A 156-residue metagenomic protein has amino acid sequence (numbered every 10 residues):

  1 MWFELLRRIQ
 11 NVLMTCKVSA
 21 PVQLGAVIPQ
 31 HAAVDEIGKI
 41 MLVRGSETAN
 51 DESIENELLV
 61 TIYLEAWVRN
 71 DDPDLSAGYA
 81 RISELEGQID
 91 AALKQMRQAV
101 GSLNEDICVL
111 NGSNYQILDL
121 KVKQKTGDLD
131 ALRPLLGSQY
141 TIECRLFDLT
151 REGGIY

Functional and structural regions predicted by a protein language model:
M1-H31, G45-Y156: Charged, amphipathic alpha-helical segments and their flanking helix caps
D35-E47: A short, hydrophobic beta-strand-centered structural micro-motif
